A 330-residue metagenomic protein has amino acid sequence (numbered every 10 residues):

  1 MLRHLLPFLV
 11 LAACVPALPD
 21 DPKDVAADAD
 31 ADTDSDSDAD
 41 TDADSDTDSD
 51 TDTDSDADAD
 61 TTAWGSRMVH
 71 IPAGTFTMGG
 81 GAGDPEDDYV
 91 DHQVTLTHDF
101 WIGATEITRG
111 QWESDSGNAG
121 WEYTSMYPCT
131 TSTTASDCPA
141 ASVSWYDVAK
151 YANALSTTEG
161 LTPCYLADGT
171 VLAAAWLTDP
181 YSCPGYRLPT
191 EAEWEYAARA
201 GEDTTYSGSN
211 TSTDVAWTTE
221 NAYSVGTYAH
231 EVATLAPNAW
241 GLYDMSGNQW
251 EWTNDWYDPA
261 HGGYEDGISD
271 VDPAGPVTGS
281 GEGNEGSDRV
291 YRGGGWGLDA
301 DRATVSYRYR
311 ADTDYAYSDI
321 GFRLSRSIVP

Functional and structural regions predicted by a protein language model:
M1-A12: Sec-dependent bacterial lipoprotein signal peptides
A12-A63: Ser/Thr-rich, Pro/Gly/Ala-heavy low-complexity intrinsically disordered linkers and tails of secreted extracellular
T62-M78, C183-Y186: GGW-centered surface loops in extracellular recognition modules
M68, M78, I102, M245-W252: Methionine-biased hydrophobic packing positions in alpha-helices, especially within tandem helical repeat solenoids
H70, T75, Q93, E122 (+6 more regions): Conserved beta-strand positions that form and line the central face of beta-propeller blades
G80-D84, T95-G208, S212, W256-H261 (+1 more regions): Active-site microenvironments of metalloenzymes and redox enzymes
D84-V94, E202, Y228, M245 (+1 more regions): Surface-exposed recognition segments
H98, A175-Y181, R187, T213-S246 (+1 more regions): Short, well-ordered junction/capping motifs at the entry into regular secondary structure
